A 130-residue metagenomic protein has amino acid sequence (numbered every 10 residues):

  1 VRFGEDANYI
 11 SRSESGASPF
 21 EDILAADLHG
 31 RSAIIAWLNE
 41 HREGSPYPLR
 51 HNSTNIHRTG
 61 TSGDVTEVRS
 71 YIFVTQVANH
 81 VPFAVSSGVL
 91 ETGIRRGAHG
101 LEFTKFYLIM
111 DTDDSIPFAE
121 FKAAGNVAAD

Functional and structural regions predicted by a protein language model:
R2-Y71: A solvent-exposed, acidic/Ser-Thr-rich amphipathic alpha-helical stretch
S18-E21, S87-G88, K122-N126: Juxtamembrane/interface motifs at transmembrane-helix termini
H51-S53, V85-L90: Short, surface-exposed coil-to-beta transition loops
V65-R69, S87-E120: Short beta-strand edge/turn micro-motifs at domain boundaries
V74-Q76, I109-M110: Short, surface-exposed beta-strand-loop junctions and turns on beta-sheet-rich folds
T75-A84: Short, cysteine-centered beta-strand-loop-beta hairpins and adjacent loop/turn segments enriched in charged/polar
I116-D130: Acidic/histidine-enriched, glycine/proline-rich intrinsically disordered or flexible terminal extensions
